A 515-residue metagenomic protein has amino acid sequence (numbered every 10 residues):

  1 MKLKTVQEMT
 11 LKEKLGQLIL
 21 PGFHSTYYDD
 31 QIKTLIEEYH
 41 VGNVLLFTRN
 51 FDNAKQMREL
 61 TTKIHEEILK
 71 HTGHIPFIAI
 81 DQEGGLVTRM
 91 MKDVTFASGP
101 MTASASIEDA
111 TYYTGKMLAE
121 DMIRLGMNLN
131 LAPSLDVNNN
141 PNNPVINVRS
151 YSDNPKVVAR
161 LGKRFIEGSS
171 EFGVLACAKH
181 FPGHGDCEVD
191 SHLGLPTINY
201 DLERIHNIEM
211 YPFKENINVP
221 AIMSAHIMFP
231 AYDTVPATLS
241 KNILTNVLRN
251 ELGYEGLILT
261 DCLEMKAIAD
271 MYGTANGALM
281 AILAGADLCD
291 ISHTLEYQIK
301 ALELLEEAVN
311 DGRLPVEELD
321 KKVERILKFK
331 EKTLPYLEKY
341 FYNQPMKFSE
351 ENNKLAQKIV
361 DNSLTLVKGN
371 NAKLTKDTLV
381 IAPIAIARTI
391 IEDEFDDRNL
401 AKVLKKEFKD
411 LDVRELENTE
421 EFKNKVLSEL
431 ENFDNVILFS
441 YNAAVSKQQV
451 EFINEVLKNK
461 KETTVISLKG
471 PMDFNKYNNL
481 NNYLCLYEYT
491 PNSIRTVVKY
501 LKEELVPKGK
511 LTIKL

Functional and structural regions predicted by a protein language model:
M1-H40, A275, L279-L515: Preference for extracellular/luminal or secreted protein segments
E8-T10, P21-G22, Y28, R49-T72 (+4 more regions): Second-shell residues forming the walls of enzyme active-site clefts
S25, N50, Q82-G84, L135-D136 (+8 more regions): Active-site-proximal loop/turn and secondary-structure-junction residues that shape catalytic pockets, frequently
K33-F47, K116-L129: Catalytic domains of carbohydrate-active enzymes, especially glycoside hydrolases
L35-A54, P141-N142, E215-T234, N432-V445: Short acidic, glycine-rich surface-loop motifs adjacent to enzyme active sites
I75-Q82, L131, E462-P471: Short beta-strand elements of ligand-binding domains
V94-I107, S150-S152: A charged helix-plus-loop insertion that forms the helical arch/lid used to bind and gate nucleic-acid substrates
L135-V145: Short, conserved phosphate-binding/catalytic loop or strand-edge motifs used in phosphoryl-/nucleotidyl-transfer
